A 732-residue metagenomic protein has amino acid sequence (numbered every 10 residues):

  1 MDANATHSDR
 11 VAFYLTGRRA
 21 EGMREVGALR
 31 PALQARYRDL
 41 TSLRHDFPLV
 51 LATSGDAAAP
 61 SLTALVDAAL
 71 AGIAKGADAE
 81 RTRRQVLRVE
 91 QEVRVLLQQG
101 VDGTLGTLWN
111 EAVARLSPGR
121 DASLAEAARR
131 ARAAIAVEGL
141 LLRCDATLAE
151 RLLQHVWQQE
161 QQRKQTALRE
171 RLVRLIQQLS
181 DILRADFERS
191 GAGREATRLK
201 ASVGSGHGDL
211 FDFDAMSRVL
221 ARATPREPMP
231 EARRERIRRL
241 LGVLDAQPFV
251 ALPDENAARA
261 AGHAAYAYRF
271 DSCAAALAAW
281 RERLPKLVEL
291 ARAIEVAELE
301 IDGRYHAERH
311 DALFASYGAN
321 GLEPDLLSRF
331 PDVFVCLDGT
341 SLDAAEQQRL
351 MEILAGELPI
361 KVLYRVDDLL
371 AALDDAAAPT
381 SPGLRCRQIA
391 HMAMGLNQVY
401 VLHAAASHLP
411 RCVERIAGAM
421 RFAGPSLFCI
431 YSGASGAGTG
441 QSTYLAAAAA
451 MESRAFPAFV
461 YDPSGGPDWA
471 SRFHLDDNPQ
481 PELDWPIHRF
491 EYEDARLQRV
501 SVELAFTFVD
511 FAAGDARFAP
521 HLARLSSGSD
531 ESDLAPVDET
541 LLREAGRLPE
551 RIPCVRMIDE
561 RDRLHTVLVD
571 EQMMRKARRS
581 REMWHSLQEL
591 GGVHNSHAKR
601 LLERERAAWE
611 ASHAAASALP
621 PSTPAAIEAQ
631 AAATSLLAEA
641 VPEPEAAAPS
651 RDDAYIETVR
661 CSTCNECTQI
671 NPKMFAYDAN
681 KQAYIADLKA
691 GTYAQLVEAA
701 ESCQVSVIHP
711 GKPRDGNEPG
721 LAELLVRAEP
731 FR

Functional and structural regions predicted by a protein language model:
M1-E323, F330-C336, L445-E643, G716-P719 (+1 more regions): Long, compositionally biased, glycine/small-hydrophobic-enriched stretches that function as flexible linkers, tethers
E323-F330, A377-A423: Conserved thiamine diphosphate
R329-A345, P359-L363: A short, small-residue-rich loop immediately preceding and capping a beta-strand
Q347-Q348, E352-Q388: Catalytic or ion-translocation cores adjacent to nucleophile or general acid/base/metal-coordination motifs in diverse
D374-H391, T443-Y461: Acidic, Ser/Thr-rich peripheral helices and adjacent loops at domain boundaries
A629-S650, Q669-I685: Short, charged low-complexity linear segments at domain edges
Y655-N671, L688-S706: Cysteine-centered iron-sulfur cluster-binding motifs in ferredoxin-type domains/subunits of redox enzymes
A686-T692, G711-P730: Polybasic, low-complexity binding patches
